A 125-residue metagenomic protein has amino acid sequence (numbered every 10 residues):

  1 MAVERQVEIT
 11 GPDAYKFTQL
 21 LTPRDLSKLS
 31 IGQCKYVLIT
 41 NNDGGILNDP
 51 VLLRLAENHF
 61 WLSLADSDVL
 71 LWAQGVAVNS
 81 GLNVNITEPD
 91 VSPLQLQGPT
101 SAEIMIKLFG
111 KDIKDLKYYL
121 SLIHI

Functional and structural regions predicted by a protein language model:
M1-I123: Basic, glycine/lysine-rich polyanion-binding surfaces/domains
